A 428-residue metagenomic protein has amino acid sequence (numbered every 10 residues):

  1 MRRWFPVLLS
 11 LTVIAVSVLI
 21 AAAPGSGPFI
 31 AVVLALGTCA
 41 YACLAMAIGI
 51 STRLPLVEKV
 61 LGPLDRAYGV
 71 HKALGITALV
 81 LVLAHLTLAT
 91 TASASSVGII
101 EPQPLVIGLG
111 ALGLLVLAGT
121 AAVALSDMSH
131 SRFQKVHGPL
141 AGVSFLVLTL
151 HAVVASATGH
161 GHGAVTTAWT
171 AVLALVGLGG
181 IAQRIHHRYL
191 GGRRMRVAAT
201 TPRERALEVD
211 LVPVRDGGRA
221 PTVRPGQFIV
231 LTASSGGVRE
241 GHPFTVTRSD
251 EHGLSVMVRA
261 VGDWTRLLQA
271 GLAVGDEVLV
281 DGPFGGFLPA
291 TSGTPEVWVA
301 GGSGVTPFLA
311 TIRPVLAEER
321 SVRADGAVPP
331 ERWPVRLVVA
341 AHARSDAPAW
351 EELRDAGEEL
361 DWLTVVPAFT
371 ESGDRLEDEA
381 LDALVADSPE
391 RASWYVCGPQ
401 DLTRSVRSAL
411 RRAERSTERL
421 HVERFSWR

Functional and structural regions predicted by a protein language model:
M1-H85: Membrane-anchoring hydrophobic segments
R3-V13, V70-I181, H252, A260-R428: FNR/FR-type flavoprotein reductase catalytic core
A22, P28-I30, S126, T166-L190 (+1 more regions): Extended boundary segments
G27, A31-L34, A40, G113 (+4 more regions): Generic recognition of stable, solvent-exposed alpha-helical segments in well-folded globular domains
Y41-A42, Q103-P104, G159, A168-L173 (+4 more regions): A broad, low-specificity signal for short, low-complexity segments enriched in glycine/proline and polar/charged
T52-L56, G62, L231, G241 (+1 more regions): Residue-level signal for pocket-adjacent positions within structured domains
R53-R66, A122-R132, Y189: Cytoplasmic membrane-interface segments at the C-terminal ends of transmembrane helices
H187-L279, A340-A343, F369-S372: Ferredoxin-reductase
